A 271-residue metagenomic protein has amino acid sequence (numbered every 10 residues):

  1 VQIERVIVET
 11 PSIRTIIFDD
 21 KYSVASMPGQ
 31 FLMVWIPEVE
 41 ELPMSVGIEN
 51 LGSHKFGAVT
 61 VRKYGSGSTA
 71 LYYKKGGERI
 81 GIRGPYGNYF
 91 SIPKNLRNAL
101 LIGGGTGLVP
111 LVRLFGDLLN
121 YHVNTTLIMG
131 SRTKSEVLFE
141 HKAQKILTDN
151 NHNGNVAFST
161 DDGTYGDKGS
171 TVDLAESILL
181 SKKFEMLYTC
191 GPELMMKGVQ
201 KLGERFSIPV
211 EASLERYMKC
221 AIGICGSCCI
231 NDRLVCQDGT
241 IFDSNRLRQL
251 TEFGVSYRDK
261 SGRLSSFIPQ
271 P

Functional and structural regions predicted by a protein language model:
V1-E78, R132: Ferredoxin-reductase
R5, I48, F158-T160, A212 (+1 more regions): Structural signal for conserved beta-strand scaffold positions within catalytic alpha/beta enzyme cores
S66-K219: FNR/FR-type flavoprotein reductase catalytic core
E193-L194, E215-T240: Local cysteine-cluster metal-coordination motifs and their immediate loop/turn environment, predominantly Fe-S cluster
N231-D238, F242-P271: Short Fe-S-cluster ligation motifs
